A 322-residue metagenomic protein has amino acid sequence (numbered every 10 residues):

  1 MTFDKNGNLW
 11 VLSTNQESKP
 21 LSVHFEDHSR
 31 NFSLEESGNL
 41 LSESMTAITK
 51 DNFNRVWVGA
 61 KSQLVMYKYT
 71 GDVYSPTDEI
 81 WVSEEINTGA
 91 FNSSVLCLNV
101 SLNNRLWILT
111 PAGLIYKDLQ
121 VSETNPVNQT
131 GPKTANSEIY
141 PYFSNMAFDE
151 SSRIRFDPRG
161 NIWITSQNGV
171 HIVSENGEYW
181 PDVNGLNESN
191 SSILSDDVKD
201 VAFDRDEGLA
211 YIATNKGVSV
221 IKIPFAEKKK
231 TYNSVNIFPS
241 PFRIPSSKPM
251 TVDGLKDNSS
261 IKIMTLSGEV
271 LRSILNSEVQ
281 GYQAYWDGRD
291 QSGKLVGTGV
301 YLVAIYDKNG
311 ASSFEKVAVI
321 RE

Functional and structural regions predicted by a protein language model:
M1-V235, V270, L302-A304: Carboxylate-rich, polar loop motifs that coordinate divalent cations or form catalytic acidic clusters
V183-L186, I274-L275, E315: Short hydrophobic alpha-helix segments
N215, I223, D253-L255, N276 (+1 more regions): Residue-level recognition of strand-loop junctions within catalytic nucleotide-signaling folds
K230-K262, N276, Q283: Glycine-centered coil/turn sites that cap beta-strands in beta-rich domains
D257, Q280-Y282, G297-V303: A glycine-anchored, Pro-Gly-centered beta-turn/N-cap motif
S260-L271, Y301: Short, glycine-anchored, charge-dense loop/turn motifs used at functional sites
V270-V296, K308-A311: Glycine-centered tight-turn motifs at strand-turn-strand junctions
V300-E322: C-terminal tail/sorting-segment detector
